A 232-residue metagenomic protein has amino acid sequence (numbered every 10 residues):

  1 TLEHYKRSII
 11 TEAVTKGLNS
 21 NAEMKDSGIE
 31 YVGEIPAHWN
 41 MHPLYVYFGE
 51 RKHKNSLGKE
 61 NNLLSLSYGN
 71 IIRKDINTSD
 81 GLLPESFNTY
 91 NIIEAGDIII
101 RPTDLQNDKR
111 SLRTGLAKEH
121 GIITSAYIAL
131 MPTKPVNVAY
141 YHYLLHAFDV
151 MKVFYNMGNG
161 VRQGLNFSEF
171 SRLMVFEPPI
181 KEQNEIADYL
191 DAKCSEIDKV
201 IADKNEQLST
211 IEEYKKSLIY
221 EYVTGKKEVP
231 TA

Functional and structural regions predicted by a protein language model:
T1-N21, E177-A232: Amphipathic alpha-helical coiled-coil/heptad-repeat segments
N19-E23, A117, V161-N166, S209: Short helix-capping and inter-helix turn/linker motifs at the boundaries of alpha-helical repeat units
D26, G121-A126, N159-N184: A short glycine-rich beta-alpha junction/loop motif
D26-N55, R172, I180, N184 (+1 more regions): Non-catalytic DNA-recognition/assembly elements of restriction-modification systems
G28, H42-N61, S65-I98: Sequence-specific dsDNA recognition surfaces
E30-E34, G81, I128-P132, S171-E177: Short, well-ordered beta-strand elements within core beta-sheets of diverse protein domains
L82-N88, K118, G160, R172: A structural connector/turn signal
N91, A95-V150, N156-M157, N166 (+1 more regions): A short beta-sheet element
